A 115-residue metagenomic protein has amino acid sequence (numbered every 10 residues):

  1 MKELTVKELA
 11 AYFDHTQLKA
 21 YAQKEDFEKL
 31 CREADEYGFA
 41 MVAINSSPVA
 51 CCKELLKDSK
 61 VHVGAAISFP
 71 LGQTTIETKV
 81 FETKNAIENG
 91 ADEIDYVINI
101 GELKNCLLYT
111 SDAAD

Functional and structural regions predicted by a protein language model:
M1-A65, F69-I76, E88: Conserved N-terminal beta1-alpha1 strand-loop-helix module at the mouth
D26, L30, E82-T83, S111: A general structural detector for well-ordered alpha-helical segments in enzyme core domains, enriched
L71-K104: Glycine/small-residue-rich loop that forms an oxyanion/phosphate-binding "nest" at active or ligand-binding sites
Y109-D115: Conserved small/polar residues in nucleotide/adenosyl-binding loops
